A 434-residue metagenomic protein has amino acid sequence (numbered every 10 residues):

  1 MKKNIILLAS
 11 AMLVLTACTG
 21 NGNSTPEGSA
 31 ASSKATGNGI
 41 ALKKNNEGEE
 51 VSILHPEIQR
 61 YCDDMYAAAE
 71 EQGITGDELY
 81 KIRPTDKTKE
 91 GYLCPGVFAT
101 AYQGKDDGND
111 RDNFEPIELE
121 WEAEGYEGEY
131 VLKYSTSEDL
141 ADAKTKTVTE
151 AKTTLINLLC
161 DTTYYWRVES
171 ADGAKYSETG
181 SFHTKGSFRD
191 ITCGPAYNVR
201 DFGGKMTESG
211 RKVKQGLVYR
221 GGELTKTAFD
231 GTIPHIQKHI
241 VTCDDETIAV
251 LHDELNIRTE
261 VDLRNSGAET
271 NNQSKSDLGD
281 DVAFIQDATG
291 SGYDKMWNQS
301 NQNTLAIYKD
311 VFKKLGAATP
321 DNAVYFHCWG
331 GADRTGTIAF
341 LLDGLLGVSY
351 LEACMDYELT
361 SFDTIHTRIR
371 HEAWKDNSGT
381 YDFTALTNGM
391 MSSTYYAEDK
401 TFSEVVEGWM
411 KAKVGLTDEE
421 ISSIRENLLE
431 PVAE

Functional and structural regions predicted by a protein language model:
M1-N4: Positively charged n-region of N-terminal signal peptides that target proteins for export
V14-A17: C-terminal motif of bacterial Sec signal peptides marking the signal peptidase cleavage site
G20: Short, conserved catalytic or interaction motifs in soluble domains
N23, G28, K34-Y325, T337-E434: Cys-dependent protein tyrosine phosphatase-like superfamily
G330, R334-T335: Ser/Thr-glycine-rich phosphate-binding loops at phosphate-binding pockets of nucleotides, nucleotide cofactors
